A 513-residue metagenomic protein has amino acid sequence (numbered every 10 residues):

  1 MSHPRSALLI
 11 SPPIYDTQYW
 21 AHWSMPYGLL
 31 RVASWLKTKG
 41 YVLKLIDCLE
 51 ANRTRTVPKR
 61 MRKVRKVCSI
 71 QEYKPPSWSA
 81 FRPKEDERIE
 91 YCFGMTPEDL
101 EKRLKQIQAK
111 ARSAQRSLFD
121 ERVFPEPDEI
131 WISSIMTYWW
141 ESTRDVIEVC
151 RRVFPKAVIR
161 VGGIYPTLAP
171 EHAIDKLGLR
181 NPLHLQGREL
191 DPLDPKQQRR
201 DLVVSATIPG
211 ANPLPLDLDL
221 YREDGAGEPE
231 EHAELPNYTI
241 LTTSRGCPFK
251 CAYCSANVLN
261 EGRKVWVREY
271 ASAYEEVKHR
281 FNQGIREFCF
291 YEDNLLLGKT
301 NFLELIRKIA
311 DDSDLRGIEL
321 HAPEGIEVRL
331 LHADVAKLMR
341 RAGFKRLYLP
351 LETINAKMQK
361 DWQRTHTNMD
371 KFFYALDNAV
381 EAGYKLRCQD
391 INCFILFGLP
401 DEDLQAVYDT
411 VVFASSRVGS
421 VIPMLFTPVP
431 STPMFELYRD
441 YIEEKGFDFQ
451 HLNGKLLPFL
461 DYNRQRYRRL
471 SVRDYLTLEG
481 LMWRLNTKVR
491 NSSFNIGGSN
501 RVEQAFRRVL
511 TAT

Functional and structural regions predicted by a protein language model:
S2-Q283: Acidic, low-complexity intrinsically disordered segments
A7, I159, F288, L320 (+3 more regions): Hydrophobic/aromatic residues located in beta-strands of well-ordered beta-sheets within soluble catalytic
L8-Y15, S24, D390, L404-T513: C-terminal accessory regions of radical SAM enzymes
T38-L43, V153-F154, N282-Q283, D312 (+4 more regions): A structural motif corresponding to the C-terminal end of an alpha-helix and its immediate exit/capping segment
Y165, D293-L297, G325, G398 (+1 more regions): Short, solvent-exposed turn/loop segments enriched in Gly/Ser/Thr/Pro and often Arg
P170-D175, D334-V335, P400-S415: Catalytic cores of alpha/beta
L179, R340-R346, S416-S420: Glycine-enriched alpha-helix->loop->beta-strand junction motifs that scaffold or abut catalytic
E223-L386, F397, V412: Radical SAM [4Fe-4S] cluster-binding motif and immediate context
